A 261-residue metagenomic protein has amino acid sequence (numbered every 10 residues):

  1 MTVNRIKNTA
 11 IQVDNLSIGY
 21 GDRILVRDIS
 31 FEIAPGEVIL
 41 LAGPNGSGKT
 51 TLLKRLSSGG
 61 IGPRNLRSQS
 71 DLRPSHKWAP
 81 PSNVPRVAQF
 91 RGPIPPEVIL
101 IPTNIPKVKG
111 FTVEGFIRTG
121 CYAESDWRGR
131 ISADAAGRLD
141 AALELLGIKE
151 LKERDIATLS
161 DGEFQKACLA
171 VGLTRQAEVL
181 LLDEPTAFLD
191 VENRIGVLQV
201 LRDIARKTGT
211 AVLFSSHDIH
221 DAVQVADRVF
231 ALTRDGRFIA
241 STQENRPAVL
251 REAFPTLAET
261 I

Functional and structural regions predicted by a protein language model:
A42-P44: The feature captures the beta-strand-to-loop junction immediately N-terminal to the Walker
R118, A133-L151: Conserved ABC ATPase "signature" region
D155-L159: Conserved ABC ATPase signature
L180-E184: Catalytic Walker B motif of ABC-type/P-loop ATPase nucleotide-binding domains
D190: ABC-family nucleotide-binding domains
S216-H217: H-loop/switch region of ABC-family ATPase nucleotide-binding domains
L232-A258: Conserved beta-strand-loop-alpha-helix hinge in the C-terminal portion of ABC ATPase nucleotide-binding domains
